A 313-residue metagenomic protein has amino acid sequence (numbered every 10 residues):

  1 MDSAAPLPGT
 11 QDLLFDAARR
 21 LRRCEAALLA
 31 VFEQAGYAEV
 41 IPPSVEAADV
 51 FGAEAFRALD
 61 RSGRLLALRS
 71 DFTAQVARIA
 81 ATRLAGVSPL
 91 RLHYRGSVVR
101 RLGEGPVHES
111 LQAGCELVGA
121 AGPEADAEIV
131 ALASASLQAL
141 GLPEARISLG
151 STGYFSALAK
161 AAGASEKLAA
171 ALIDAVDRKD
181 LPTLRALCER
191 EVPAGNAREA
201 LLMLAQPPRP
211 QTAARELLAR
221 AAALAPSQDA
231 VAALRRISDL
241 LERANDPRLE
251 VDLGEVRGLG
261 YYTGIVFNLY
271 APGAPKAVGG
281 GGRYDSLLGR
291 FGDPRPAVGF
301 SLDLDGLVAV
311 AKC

Functional and structural regions predicted by a protein language model:
M1-A17: Auxiliary tRNA-acceptor-end handling modules of aminoacyl-tRNA synthetases
A17, R23-A35, P42, E46-A47 (+4 more regions): Positively charged, Gly/Ser-enriched RNA/tRNA-binding surfaces
V40-L66: Polyanion/phosphate-binding surface patch
P42-S44, S148-S151: Acidic carboxylate-rich catalytic motifs and surrounding loops in phosphoryl-/glycosyl-chemistry enzymes
A48-D49, G153-Y154, A175: Short secondary-structure capping/turn micro-motifs that flank functional sites
F56-D60, A164-C188, P193, D246: Acidic, His- and aromatic-enriched active-site or binding-groove loops in soluble protein domains that engage sugars
E109-A113, L149-A157: Short, conserved phosphate-binding/catalytic loop or strand-edge motifs used in phosphoryl-/nucleotidyl-transfer
L140-I147, G153-F155, L168: Extended alpha-helical scaffolds
